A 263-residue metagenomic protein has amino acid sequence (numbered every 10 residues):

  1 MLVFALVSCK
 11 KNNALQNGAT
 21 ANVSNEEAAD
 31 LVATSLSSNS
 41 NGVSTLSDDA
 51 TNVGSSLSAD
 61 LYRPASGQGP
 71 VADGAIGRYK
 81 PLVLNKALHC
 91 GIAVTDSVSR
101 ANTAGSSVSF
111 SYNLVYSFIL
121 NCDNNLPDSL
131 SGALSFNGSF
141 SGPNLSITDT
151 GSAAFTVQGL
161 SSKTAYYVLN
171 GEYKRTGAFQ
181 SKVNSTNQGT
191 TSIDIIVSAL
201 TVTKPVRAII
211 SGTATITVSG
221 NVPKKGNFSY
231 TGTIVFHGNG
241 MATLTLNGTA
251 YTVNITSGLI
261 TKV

Functional and structural regions predicted by a protein language model:
F4-S8: C-terminal motif of bacterial Sec signal peptides marking the signal peptidase cleavage site
N12-V263: Low-complexity, intrinsically disordered segments exposed to solvent
